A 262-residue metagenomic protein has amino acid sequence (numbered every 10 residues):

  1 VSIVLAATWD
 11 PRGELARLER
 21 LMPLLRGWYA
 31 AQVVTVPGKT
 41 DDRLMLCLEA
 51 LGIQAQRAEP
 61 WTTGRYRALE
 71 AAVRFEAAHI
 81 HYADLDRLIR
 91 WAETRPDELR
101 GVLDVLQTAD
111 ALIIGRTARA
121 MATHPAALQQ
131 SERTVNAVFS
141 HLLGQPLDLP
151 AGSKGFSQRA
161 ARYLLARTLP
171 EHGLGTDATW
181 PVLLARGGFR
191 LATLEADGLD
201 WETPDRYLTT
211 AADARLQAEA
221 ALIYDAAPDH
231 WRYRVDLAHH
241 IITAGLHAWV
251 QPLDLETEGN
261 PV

Functional and structural regions predicted by a protein language model:
A7-W28, T40: Short, well-formed alpha-helical segments that are part of the catalytic scaffolds of diverse glycosyltransferases
T35-L44: A conserved acidic beta->alpha catalytic loop
E49-T63: Conserved donor nucleotide-binding strand/loop of the catalytic core
Y66-H79: Active-site nucleotide-sugar/metal-binding loop of Leloir-type enzymes
A77-R90: Short beta-strand-to-loop acidic/aromatic patch adjacent to the donor-nucleotide binding site
L88-A122: Conserved donor-nucleotide/metal-binding helix-loop-beta segment in metal-dependent transferases, i.e., the alpha-helix
T108-A151, A160: Short, flexible, basic/aromatic active-site loop/helix in glycosyltransferases
L174, A178-V262: C-terminal catalytic/acceptor-binding lobe
